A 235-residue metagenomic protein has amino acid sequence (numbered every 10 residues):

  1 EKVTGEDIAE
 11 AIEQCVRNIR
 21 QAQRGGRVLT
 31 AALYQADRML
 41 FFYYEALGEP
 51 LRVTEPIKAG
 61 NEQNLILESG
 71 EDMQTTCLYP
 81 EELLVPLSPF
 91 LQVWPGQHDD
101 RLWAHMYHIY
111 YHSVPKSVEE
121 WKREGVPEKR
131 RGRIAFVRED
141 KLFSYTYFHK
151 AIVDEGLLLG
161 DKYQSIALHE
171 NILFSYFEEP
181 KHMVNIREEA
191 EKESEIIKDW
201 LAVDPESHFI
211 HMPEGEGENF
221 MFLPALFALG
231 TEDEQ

Functional and structural regions predicted by a protein language model:
E1-D7, E124-F143: Short glycine-/aliphatic-rich beta-strand segments at the starts of folded cytosolic domains
E1-V3, Y43-G48, A135-E139, Y176-K181: Short beta-strand-to-loop capping motifs
V3-R27, K141-K162: Short amphipathic alpha-helical segments
R17-F41, E45, E155-M183: Short, glycine- and small/hydrophobic-rich beta-strand elements in well-ordered beta-sheets
Q21-L29, A46-H105, L159-D161, P180-F222: An amphipathic, aromatic/His-enriched active-site/gating alpha helix that lines ligand/cofactor pockets
F42, R133, Y145, H149 (+1 more regions): Hydrophobic pocket/interface hotspot
H98-A135: Surface-exposed beta-loop interaction hotspot
Y111-E120, H211-Q235: Acidic/histidine-enriched, glycine/proline-rich intrinsically disordered or flexible terminal extensions
